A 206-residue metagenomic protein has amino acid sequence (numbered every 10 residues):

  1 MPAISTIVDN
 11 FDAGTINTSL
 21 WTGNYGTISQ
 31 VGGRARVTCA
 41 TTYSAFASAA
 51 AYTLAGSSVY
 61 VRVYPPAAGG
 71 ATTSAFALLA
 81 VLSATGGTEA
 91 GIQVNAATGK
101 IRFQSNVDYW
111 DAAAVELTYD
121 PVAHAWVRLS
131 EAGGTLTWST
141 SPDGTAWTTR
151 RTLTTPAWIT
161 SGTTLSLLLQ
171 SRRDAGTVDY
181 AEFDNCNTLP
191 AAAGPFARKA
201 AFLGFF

Functional and structural regions predicted by a protein language model:
M1-N17, G176-F206: Enriched but not universal
G26-T42: Short carbohydrate-recognition loop motifs
T38-I101: Secretory/extracellular carbohydrate-interaction modules and structurally similar beta-sandwich "look-alikes"
Y64, A80-S83, Q104-N106, W138-D143 (+2 more regions): Predominantly extracellular/luminal cell-surface or secreted proteins
L78, P156-G176: Predominantly extracellular/luminal carbohydrate-interaction, adhesion, and secreted-enzyme modules that are
S105-W126: Short, aromatic/His-centered strand-loop micro-motif at the edge of beta-sheets
E116, S141-T164: Short, solvent-exposed beta-strand-to-loop segments that form ligand-recognition rims of beta-rich domains
A123-T137, P142: Localized edge beta-strand/strand-to-loop motifs within extracellular or lumenal beta-rich domains
